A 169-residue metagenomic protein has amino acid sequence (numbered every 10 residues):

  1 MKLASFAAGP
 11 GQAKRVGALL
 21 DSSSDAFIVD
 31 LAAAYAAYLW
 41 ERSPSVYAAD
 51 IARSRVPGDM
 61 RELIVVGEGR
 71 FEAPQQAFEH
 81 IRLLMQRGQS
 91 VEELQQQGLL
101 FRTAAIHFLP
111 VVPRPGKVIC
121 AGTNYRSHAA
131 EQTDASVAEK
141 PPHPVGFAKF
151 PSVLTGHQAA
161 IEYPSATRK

Functional and structural regions predicted by a protein language model:
M1-K140, P144: N-terminal non-catalytic cap/leader segment that marks the start of a structured domain
A138-G156: Structural signature of FAD isoalloxazine-binding scaffolds in flavoprotein oxidoreductases
F150-K169: A structural-propensity feature for long, helix-poor, extended segments
